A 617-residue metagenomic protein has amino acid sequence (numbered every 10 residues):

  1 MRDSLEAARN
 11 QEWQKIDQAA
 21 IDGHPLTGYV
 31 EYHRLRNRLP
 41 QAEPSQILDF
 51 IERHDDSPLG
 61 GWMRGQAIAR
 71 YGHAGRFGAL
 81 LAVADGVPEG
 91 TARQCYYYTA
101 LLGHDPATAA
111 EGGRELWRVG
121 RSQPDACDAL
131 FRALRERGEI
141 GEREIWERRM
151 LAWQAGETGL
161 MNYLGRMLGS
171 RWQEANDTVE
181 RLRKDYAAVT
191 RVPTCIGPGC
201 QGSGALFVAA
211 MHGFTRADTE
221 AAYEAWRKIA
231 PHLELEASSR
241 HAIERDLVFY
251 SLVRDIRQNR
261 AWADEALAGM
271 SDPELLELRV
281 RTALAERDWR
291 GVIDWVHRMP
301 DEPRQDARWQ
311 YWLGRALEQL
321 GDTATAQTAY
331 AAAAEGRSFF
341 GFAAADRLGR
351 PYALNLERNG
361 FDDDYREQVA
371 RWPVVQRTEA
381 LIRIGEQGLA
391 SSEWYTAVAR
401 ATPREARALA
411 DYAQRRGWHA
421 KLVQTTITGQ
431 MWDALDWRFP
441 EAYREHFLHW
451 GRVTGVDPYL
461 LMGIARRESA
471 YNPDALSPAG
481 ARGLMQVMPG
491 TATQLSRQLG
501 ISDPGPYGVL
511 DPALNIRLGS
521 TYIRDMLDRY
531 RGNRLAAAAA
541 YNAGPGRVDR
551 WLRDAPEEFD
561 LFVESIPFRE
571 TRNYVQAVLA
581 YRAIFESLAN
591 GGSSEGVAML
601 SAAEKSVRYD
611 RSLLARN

Functional and structural regions predicted by a protein language model:
M1, D22-Y29, Q41-A42, D55-R64 (+18 more regions): Generic helix N-cap/helix-start motif at coil->alpha-helix transitions
M1-L39, L354-V375, R383: N-terminal leader/linker segments that initiate helical-solenoid repeat arrays
R2-E12, L151, L206-A217, P373-L389 (+1 more regions): Alpha-helical segment of the N-proximal tetratricopeptide repeat
W13-Q18, E43-R53, F77-G86, A107-V119 (+11 more regions): Alpha-helical repeat scaffolds
G23, Y32, E224, K228 (+9 more regions): Catalytic glycan-binding domains that act on GlcNAc-containing polysaccharides
Q310-L317, A329: TPR/Sel1-like alpha-solenoid repeat signature
